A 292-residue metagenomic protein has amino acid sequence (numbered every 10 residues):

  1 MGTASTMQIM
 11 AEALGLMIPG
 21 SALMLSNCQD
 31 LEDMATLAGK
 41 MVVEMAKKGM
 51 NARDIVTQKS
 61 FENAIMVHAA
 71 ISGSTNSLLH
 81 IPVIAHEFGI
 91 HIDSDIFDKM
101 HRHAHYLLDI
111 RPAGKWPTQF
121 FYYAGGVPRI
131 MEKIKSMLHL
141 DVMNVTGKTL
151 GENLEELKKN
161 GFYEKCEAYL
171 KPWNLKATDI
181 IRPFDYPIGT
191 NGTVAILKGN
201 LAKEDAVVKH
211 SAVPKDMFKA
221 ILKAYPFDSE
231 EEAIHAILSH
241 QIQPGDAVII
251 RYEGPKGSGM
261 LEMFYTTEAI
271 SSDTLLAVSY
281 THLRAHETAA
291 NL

Functional and structural regions predicted by a protein language model:
M1-Y280: Catalytic or ion-coupling anion/metal-binding cores of large enzyme and transporter domains
T281-T288: Conserved small/polar residues in nucleotide/adenosyl-binding loops
N291-L292: Short, ordered, surface-exposed loop/turn motifs in non-cytosolic proteins
